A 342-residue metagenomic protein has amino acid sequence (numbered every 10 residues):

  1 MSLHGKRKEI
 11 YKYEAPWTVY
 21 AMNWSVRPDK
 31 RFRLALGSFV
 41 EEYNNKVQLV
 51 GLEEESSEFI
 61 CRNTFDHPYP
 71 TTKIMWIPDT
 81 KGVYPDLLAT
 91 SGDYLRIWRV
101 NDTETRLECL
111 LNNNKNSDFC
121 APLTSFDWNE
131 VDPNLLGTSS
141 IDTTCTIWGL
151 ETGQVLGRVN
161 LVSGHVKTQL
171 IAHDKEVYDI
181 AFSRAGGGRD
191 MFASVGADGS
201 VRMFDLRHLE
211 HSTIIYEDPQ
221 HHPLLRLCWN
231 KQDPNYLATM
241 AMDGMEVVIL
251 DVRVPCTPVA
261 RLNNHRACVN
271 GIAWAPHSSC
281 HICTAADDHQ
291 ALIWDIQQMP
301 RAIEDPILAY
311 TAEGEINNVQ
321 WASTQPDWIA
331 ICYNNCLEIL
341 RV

Functional and structural regions predicted by a protein language model:
M1-K8, E54-C61, T103-L111, G153-V166 (+3 more regions): Beta-strand initiation motifs
M1-Y13, S25-D66, W98-L110: Beta-propeller domains
Y13-V19, F65-T71, L111-L123, L161-H165 (+5 more regions): WD40/WD-repeat beta-propeller blade N-cap
W24-R31, M75-Y84, F126-P133, A181-R189 (+4 more regions): Loop/turn segments within WD40 beta-propeller blades
G37-V40, T90-D93, T138-D142, G149-L150 (+5 more regions): Conserved strand-to-loop turn within each blade of WD40 beta-propeller repeats
N45-E53, L95-N101, C145-G149, I180 (+4 more regions): WD40-repeat beta-propellers
F126-E130, N134-I215, H222: Solenoidal tandem-repeat scaffolds enriched in leucines and small polar residues
T213-V342: Structured C-terminal portions of repeat-based eukaryotic scaffold domains
